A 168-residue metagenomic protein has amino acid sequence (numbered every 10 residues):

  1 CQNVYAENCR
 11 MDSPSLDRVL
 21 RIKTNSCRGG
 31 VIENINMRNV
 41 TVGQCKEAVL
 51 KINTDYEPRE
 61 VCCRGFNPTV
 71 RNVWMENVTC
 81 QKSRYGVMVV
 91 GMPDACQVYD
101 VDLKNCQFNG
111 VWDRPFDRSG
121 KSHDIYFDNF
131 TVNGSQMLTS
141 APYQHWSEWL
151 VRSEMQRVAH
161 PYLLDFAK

Functional and structural regions predicted by a protein language model:
C1-K168: Extracellular/periplasmic carbohydrate-active domains that bind, remodel, or depolymerize complex polysaccharides
